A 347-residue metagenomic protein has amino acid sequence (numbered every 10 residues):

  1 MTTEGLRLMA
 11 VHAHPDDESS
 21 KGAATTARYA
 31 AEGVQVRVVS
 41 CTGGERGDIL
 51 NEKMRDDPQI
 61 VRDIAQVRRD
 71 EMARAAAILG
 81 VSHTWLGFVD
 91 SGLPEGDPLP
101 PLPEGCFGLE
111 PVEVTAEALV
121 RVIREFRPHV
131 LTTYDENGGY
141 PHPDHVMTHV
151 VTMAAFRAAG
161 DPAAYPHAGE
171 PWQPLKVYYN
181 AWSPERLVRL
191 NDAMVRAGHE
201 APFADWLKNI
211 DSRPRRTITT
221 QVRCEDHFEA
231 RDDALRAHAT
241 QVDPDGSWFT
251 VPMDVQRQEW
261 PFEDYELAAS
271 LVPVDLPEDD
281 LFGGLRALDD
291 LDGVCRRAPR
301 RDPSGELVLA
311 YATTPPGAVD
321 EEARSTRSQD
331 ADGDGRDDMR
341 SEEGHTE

Functional and structural regions predicted by a protein language model:
M1-F126, A154, E266, V274-D275 (+3 more regions): Active-site rim/loop-helix segments in enzyme catalytic domains that contact anionic ligands
T2-E4, D161-E347: C-terminal accessory domains and tails appended to enzymatic cores
E18, E45-D48, E136-P143, E185-L187: Active-site environment of divalent metal-dependent phosphoester hydrolases
I60, F107, E136, Y140-D144 (+2 more regions): Conserved aromatic-histidine-acidic binding/catalytic patches
S82, H129, L175: Short acidic/polar active-site loop segments enriched in Thr and Asp
L86-V89, T133-N137, P143, Y179-W182: Short, well-ordered beta-to-alpha junction loops that form the rim of enzyme active sites and present histidine/acidic
E110, Y140-D161: A mobile, often basic/glycine-rich helix-loop segment that functions as the active-site lid/recognition loop
T115, L119-N137, H145-T148: Proline-aspartate-enriched helix->loop->beta-strand connector
